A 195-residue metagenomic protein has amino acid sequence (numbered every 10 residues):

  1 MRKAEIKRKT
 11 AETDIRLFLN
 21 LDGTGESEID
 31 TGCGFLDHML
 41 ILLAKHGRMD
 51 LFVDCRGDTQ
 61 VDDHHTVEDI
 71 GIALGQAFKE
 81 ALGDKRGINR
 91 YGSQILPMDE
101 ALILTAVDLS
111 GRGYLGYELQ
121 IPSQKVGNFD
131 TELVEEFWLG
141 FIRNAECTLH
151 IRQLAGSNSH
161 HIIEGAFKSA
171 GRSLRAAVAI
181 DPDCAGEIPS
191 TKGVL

Functional and structural regions predicted by a protein language model:
M1-L195: Structural preference for solvent-exposed beta-strand-turn elements and adjacent flexible terminal/loop segments within
